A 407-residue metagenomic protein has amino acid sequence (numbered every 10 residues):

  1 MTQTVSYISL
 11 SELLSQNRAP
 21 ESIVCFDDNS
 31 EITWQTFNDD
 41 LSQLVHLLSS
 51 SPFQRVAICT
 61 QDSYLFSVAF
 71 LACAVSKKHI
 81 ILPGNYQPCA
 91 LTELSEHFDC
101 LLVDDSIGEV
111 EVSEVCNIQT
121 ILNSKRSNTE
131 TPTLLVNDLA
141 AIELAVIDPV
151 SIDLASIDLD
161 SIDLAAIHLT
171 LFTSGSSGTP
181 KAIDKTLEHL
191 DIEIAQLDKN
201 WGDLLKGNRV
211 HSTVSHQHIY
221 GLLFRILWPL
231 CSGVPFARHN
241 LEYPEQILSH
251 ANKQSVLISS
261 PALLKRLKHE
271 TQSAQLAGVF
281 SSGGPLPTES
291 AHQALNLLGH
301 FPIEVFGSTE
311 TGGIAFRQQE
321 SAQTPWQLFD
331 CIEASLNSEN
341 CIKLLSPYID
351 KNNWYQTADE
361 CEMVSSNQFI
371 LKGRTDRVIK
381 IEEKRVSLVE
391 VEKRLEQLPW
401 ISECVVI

Functional and structural regions predicted by a protein language model:
T2, S11, A19-S50, K185-E188: Conserved AMP-binding/adenylate-forming core of the ANL superfamily
Q3-T4, R18, T120, K125-F172 (+1 more regions): Conserved pre-ATP/AMP-binding loop-to-beta segment of ANL
P20, W34-A57, Q87-L94, L205 (+1 more regions): ANL superfamily AMP-binding
T33-W34, H168-A195: Conserved AMP-binding A3 loop
H46-Y86, N208-H216: Conserved AMP-binding/adenylate-forming
D191-R209, Q217-V256: Conserved AMP-binding/adenylation subdomain of ANL enzymes
K268-A322: Gly/Ser/Thr-rich phosphate-binding loop
A358-I407: AMP-binding/adenylate-forming catalytic core of the ANL superfamily
